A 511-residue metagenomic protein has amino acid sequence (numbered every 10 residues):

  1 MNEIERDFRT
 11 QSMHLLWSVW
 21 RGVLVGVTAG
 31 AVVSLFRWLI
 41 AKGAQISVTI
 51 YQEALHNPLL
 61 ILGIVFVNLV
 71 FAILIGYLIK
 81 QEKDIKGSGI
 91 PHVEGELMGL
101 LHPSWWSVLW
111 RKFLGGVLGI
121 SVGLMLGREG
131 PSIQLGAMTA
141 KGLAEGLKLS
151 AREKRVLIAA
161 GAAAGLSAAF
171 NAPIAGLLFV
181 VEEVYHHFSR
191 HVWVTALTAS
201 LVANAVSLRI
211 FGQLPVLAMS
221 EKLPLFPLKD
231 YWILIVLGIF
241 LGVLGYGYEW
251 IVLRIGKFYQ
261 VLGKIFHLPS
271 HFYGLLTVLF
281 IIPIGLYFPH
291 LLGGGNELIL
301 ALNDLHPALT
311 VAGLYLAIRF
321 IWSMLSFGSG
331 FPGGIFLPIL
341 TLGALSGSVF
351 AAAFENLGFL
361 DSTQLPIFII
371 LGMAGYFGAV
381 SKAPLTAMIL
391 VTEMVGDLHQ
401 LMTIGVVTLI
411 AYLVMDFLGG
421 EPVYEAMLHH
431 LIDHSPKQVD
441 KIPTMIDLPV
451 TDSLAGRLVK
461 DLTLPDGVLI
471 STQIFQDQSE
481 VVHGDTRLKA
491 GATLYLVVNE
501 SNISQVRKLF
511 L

Functional and structural regions predicted by a protein language model:
M1-P436, K441-I442, F475-D477, G491 (+1 more regions): Alpha-helical transmembrane segments and immediately membrane-proximal extracytoplasmic
T444-I446, D466: A generic structural signal for short beta-strands and their flanking turns/coil linkers
D447-L454: Short, surface-exposed ligand-recognition loops at beta-strand->loop->(often short) alpha-helix junctions that present
L454-V506, F510: Cytosolic Rossmann-like ligand/nucleotide-binding regulatory domains
